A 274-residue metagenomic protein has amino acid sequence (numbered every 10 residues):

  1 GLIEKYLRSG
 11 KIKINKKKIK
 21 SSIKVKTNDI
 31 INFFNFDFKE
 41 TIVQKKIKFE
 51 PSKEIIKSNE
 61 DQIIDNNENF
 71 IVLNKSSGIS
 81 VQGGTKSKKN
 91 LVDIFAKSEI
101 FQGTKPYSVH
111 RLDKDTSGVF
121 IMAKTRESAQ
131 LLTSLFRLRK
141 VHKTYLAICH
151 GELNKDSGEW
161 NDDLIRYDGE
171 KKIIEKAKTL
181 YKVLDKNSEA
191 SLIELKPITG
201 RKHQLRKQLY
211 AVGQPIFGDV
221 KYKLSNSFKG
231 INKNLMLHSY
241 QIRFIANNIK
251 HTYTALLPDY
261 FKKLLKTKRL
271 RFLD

Functional and structural regions predicted by a protein language model:
G1-D274: RNA pseudouridine synthases
